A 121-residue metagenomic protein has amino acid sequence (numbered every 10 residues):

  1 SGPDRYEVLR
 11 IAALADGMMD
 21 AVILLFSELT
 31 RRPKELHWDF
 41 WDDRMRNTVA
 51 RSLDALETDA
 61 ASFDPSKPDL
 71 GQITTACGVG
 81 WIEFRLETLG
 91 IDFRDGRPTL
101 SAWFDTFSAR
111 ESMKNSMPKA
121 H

Functional and structural regions predicted by a protein language model:
G2-A61, E87: Conserved C-terminal alpha-helical bundle
S62-P65, D95-T99: Short, mixed-charge amphipathic alpha-helical segments
S66-E87: GST superfamily/GST-like fold recognition
L86-P98: Hydrophobic/aromatic-rich alpha-helical bundle segments in the mid-to-C-terminal region
R97, R110-E111: Acidic-histidine catalytic/liganding microenvironments
K114-K119: Short, hydrophobic secondary-structure boundary micro-motifs
